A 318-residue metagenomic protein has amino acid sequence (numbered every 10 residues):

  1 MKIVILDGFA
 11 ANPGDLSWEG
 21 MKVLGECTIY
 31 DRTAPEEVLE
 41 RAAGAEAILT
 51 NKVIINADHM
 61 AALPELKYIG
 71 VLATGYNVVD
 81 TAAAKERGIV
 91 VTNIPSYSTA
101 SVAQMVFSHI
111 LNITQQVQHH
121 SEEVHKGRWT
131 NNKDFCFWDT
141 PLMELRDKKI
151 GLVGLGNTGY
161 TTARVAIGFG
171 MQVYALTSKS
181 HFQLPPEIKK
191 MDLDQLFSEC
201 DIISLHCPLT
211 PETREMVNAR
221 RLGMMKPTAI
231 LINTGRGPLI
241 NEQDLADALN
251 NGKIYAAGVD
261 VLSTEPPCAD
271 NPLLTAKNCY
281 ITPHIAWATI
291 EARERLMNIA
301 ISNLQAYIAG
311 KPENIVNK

Functional and structural regions predicted by a protein language model:
M1-A45, Q172-Y174: N-terminal glycine-/charge-rich "phosphate-binding" loop or analogous flexible N-terminal tail
D31, L72-A73, I89-A100, T177: Short beta->alpha connector loops at strand-helix junctions that form conserved, small/polar/Pro-enriched
A45, L63-L66, E199-C200: An anion/phosphate-binding loop that grips the pyrophosphate of nucleotide cofactors and donors
I55-M60, Q172, K179-P272: Rossmann-like adenosine-cofactor binding region
R87, P95-K149, V316: Phosphate-binding beta-alpha-beta segment of Rossmann-like dinucleotide-binding domains, i.e., the NAD(P)
T158: Hydrophobic/small residue at the entry helix of a nucleotide-binding pocket
L296, S302-K318: NAD(P)-dependent dehydrogenase/reductase Rossmann-like domain
